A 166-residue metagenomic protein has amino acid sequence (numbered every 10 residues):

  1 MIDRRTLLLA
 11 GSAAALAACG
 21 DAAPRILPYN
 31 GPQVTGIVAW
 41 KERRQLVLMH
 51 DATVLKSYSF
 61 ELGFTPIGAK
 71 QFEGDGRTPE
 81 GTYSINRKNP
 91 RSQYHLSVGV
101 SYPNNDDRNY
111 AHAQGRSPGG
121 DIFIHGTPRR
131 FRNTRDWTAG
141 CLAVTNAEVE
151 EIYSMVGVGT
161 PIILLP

Functional and structural regions predicted by a protein language model:
M1-A14: N-terminal secretory signal peptides and thylakoid transit peptides that target proteins across membranes
P24-T35, L62-N86, N146: N-terminal post-signal-peptidase region of extra-cytosolic proteins
V47-M49: Core beta-strand residues in small-molecule sensory/regulatory alpha/beta domains
T53-T65: Short Gly/aromatic-enriched secondary-structure transition segments
T82, R87-P166: Exported/periplasmic cell-wall-interacting domains
